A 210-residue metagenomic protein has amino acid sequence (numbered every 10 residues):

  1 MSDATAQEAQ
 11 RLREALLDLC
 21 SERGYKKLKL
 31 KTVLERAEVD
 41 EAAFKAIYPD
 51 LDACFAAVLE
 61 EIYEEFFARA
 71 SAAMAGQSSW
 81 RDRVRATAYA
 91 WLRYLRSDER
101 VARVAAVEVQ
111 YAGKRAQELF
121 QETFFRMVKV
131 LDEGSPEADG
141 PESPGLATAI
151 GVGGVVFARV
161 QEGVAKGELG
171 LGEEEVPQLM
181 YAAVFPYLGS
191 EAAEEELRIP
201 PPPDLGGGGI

Functional and structural regions predicted by a protein language model:
T5-L16, V33, V58-F66: Generic hydrophobic, amphipathic alpha-helix propensity
L19-A53, A57: Helix-turn-helix
A57, S71-S97: Hydrophobic alpha-helical connector segments
F66, R103-A105, V156: Short, structured motif recognition centered on aromatic/hydrophobic residues
A73-Q77, A105-V109, V160-G167: Secondary-structure edge/capping motif, primarily at the C-terminal ends of alpha-helices and the immediately following
R93, K129, E133, E162-I210: C-terminal peripheral helix-coil segments that are non-catalytic and often amphipathic
L95-K114, D132, Q161: Amphipathic alpha-helical segments used for helix-helix packing
G113-E137, L146-A158, E174-Q178: Amphipathic alpha-helical packing segments from all-alpha helical-bundle domains
